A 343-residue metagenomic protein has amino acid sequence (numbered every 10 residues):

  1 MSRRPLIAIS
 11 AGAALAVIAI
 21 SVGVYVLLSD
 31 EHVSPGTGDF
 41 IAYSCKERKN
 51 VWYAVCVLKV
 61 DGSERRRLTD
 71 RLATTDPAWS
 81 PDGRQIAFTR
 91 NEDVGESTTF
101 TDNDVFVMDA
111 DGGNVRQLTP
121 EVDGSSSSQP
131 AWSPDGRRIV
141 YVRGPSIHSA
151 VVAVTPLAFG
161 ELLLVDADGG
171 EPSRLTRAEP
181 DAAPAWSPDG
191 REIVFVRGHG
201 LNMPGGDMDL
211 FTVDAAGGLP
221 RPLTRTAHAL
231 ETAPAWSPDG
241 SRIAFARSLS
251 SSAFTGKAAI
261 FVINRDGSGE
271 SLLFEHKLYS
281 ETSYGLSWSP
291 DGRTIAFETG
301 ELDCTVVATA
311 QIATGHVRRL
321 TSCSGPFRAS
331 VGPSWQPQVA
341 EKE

Functional and structural regions predicted by a protein language model:
M1-R3: Terminal targeting segments of Actinobacterial cell-envelope proteins
P5-S10, A16-E343: Sequence signature of WD/YWTD-type beta-propeller architectures
